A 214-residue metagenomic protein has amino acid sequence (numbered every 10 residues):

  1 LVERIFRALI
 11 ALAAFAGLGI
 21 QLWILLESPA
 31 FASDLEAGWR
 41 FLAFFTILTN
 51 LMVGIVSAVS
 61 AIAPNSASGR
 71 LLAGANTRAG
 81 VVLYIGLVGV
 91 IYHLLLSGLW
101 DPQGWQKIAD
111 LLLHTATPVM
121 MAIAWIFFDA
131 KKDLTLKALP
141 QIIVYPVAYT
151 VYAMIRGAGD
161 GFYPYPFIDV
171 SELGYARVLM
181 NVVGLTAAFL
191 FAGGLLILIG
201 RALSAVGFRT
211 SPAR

Functional and structural regions predicted by a protein language model:
L1-L12: N-terminal membrane topogenic signal
V2, R40-A43, D160-L195: Membrane-interface transmembrane-helix boundary segments in multi-pass integral membrane proteins
L12-P29: Alpha-helical transmembrane segments of multi-pass membrane proteins
E27, V56-S66, L87-P102, M120-A130: Membrane-helix exit/interface motif
S33-F41, A73-A75, W100-L113, L134-P140 (+2 more regions): Non-cytosolic membrane-interface motifs at loop->transmembrane helix junctions
T46-S60, A116-F127, N181-L196: Hydrophobic cores of alpha-helical transmembrane segments in multi-pass inner/ER membrane proteins, independent
A67-Y84, T135-I143: Interfacial segments of alpha-helical transmembrane regions
V144-P164: Juxtamembrane non-transmembrane "cap" segments at the membrane-aqueous interface of multi-pass membrane proteins
